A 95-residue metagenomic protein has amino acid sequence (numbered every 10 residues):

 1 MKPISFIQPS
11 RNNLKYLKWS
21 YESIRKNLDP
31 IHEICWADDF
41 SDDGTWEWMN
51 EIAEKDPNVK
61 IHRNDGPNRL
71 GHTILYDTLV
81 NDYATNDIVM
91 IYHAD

Functional and structural regions predicted by a protein language model:
M1-S23: N-proximal low-complexity "stem/linker" segments adjacent to membrane-targeting elements
S5-Q8, C35-W36, M90: Short hydrophobic beta-strand elements that form part of the catalytic alpha/beta core underpinning NDP-sugar/donor
E22-I31: Short, acidic, metal-binding catalytic loop of nucleotide-sugar glycosyltransferases
D38-E47: A conserved acidic beta->alpha catalytic loop
D39, N64-G66, A94: Active-site loop/turn elements of alpha/beta-hydrolase fold enzymes, especially the short glycine-/histidine-rich
N50-G71: Conserved donor nucleotide-binding strand/loop of the catalytic core
D65-Y83: Glycine-rich, basic loop-to-helix element that forms the pyrophosphate-binding segment of sugar-nucleotide handling
N86-D95: Short beta-strand-to-loop acidic/aromatic patch adjacent to the donor-nucleotide binding site
